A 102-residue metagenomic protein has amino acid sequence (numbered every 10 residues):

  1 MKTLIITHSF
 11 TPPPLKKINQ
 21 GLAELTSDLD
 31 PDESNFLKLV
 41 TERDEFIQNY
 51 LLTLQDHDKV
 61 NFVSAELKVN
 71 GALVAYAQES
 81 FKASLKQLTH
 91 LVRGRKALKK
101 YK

Functional and structural regions predicted by a protein language model:
M1-K102: Anionic, Ser/Thr-rich low-complexity intrinsically disordered regions
